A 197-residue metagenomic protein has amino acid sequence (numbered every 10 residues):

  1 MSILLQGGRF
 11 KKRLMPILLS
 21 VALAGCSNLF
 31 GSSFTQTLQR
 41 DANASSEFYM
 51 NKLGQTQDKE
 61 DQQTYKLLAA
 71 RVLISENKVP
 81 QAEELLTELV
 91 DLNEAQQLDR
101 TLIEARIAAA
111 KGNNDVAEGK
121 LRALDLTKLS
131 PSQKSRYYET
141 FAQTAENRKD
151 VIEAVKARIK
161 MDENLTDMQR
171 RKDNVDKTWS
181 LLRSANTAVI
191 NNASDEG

Functional and structural regions predicted by a protein language model:
M1-N28: Sec-dependent bacterial lipoprotein signal peptides
L23-L85, D99: N-terminal leader/linker segments that initiate helical-solenoid repeat arrays
S45, Q62, Q97, K134 (+1 more regions): Residues that mark the junctions of alpha-helical repeat units in TPR/alpha-solenoid scaffolds
S46-E47, E83, E118, V155 (+1 more regions): Tetratricopeptide repeat
N51-E60, T87-A95, R122-P131, I159-M168 (+1 more regions): Solenoid-like repeat scaffolds
L68, I103, Q133-R136, T140 (+1 more regions): "A position-specific structural signal for the A-helix of alpha-solenoid helical repeats
